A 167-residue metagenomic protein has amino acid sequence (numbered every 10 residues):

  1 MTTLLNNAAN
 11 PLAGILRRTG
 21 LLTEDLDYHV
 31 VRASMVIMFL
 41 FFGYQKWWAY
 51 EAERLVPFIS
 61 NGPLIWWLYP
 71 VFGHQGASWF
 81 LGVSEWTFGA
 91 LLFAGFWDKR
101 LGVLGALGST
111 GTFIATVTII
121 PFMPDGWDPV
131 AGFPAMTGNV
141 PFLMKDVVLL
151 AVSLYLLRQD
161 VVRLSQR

Functional and structural regions predicted by a protein language model:
T2-R167: Membrane-interface extramembranous regions
